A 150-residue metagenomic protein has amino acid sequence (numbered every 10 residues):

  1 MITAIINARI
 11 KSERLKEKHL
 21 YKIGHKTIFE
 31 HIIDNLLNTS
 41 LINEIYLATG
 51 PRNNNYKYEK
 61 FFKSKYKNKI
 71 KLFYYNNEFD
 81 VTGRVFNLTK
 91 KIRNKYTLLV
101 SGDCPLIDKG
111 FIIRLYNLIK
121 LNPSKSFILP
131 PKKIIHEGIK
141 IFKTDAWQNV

Functional and structural regions predicted by a protein language model:
M1-K16: N-terminal nucleotide-binding beta1-loop-alpha1 segment
L15-N38: Short, well-formed alpha-helical segments that are part of the catalytic scaffolds of diverse glycosyltransferases
E30-R93: Conserved N-terminal catalytic core of the sugar/cofactor nucleotidyltransferase
F79, C104-L106: Acidic metal-phosphate-binding loop of nucleotide-sugar-dependent transferases
N94, E137-N149: Conserved nucleotide-sugar donor-binding and metal-coordinating catalytic region shared by glycosyltransferases
T97-L98: Short aromatic/hydrophobic "clamp" motif used to bind/position activated sugar donors
D108-K133: Conserved donor-nucleotide/metal-binding helix-loop-beta segment in metal-dependent transferases, i.e., the alpha-helix
